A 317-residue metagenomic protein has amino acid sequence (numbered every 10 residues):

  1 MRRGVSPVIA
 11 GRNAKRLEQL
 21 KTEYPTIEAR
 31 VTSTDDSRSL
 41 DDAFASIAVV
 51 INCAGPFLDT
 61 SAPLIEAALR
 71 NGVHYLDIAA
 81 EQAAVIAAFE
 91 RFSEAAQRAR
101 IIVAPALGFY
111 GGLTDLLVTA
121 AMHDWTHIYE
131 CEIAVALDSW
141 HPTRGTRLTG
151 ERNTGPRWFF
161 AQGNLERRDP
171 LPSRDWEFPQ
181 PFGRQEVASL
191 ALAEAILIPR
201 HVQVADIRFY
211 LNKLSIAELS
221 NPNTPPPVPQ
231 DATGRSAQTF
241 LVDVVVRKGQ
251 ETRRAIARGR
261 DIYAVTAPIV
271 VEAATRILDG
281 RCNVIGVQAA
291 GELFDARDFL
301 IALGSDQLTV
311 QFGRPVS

Functional and structural regions predicted by a protein language model:
V8-I9, L76: Conserved beta-strand positions in the Rossmann-like core of class I SAM-dependent methyltransferases
A10-A14, S33-T34: N-terminal Rossmann-fold cofactor-binding loop
Q19-I27, F92: Short, conserved SAM-binding/catalytic segment of Class I S-adenosyl-L-methionine-dependent methyltransferases
R30-T60: Conserved Rossmann-fold cofactor-binding substructure of NAD(P)-dependent oxidoreductases
P56, I65-I86: ADP-ribose/adenylate-binding Rossmann-like module
S61, A79-I102: Rossmann-fold NAD(P)-binding glycine/threonine-rich loop
H123-R254, A264: Active-site-lining helix/loop region of Rossmann-like oxidoreductase modules
A217-S317: C-terminal active-site/capping subdomain that shapes the small-molecule cofactor and substrate pocket of enzyme
